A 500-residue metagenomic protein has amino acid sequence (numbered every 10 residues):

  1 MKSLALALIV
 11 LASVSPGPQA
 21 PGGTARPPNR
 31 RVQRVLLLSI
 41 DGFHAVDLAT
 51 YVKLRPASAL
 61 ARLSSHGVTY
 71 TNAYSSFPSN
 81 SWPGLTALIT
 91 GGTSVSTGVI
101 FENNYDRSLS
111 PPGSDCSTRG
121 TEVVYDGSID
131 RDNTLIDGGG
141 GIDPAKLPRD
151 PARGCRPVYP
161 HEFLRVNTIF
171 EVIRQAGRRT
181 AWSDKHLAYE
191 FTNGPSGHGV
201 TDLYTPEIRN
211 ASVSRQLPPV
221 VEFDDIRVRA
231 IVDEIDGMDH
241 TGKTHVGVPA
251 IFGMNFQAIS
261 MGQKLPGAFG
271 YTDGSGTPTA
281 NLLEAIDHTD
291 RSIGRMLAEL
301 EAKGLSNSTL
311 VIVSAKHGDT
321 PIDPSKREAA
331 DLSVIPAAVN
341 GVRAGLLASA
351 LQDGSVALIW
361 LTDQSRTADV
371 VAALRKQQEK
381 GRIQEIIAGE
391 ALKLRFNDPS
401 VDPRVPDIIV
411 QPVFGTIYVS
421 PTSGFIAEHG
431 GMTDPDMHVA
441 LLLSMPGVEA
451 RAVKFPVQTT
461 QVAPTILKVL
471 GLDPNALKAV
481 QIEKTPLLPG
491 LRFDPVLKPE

Functional and structural regions predicted by a protein language model:
A20-V68: Active-site-proximal N-terminal segment of extracellular/periplasmic enzymes that hydrolyze or transfer
P28-R30, D47, V221, D225-K243 (+3 more regions): A long, amphipathic alpha-helix that forms part of the scaffold/cap immediately adjacent to metal-dependent active
V32-A45, R62-S64, L88, I173 (+6 more regions): Beta-strand elements within well-structured catalytic alpha/beta cores of enzymes that handle phosphate/sulfate esters
L48-N103, R179-A181: Short, structured active-site-proximal loop/turn typified by the sulfatase FGly-forming signature C/S-X-P-X-R
T134-V213, L477: Catalytic-site neighborhoods of secreted/periplasmic enzymes that process anionic sulfate/phosphate groups
A145-R149, E162-N167, L346-L472: Active-site neighborhoods of enzymes that stabilize oxyanions during catalysis
H186-R209, D239-H288, R295, S325-R327: Active-site His/acidic residue clusters
N307-S308, A315-T362: Acidic/histidine-rich catalytic neighborhood
